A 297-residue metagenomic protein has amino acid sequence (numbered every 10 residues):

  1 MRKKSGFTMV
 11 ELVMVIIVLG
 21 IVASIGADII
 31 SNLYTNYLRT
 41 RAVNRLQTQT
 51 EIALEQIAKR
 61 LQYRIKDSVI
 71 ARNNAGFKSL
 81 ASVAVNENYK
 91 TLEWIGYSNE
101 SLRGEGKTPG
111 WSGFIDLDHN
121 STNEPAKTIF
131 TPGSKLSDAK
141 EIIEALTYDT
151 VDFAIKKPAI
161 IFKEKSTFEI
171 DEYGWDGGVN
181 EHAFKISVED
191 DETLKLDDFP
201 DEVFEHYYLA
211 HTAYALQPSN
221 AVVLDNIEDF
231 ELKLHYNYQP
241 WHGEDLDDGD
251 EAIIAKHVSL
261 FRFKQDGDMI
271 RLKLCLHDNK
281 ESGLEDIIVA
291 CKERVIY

Functional and structural regions predicted by a protein language model:
M1, D28, Y214-L216: Short, charge-rich amphipathic segments
K3-A58, Q62: Aliphatic-rich helix starts adjacent to a transmembrane/signal segment
F7-T8, L33, D201-E202, G249-D250: Intrinsically disordered, low-complexity segments enriched in polar/charged residues with Gly/Pro, especially when
V10, L19-A23, E181, E189-D191 (+1 more regions): Generic detector of short, locally flexible boundary/turn motifs and exposed helical patches
I16-L19, D28-I29, K185-E189, H242-D247: N-terminal start-of-chain detector that recognizes signal peptides and the immediate post-cleavage beginning
T35, K59, Y63-D67, K273-C275 (+1 more regions): Short helix-loop boundary/capping segments at the starts of domains
R41-T48, I52-D229: Extracytoplasmic beta-strand-rich oligomerization domains located immediately C-terminal to a leader/signal peptide
V203-Y297: Short linear sequence signals and composition-biased patches located at protein termini or domain-edge surfaces
